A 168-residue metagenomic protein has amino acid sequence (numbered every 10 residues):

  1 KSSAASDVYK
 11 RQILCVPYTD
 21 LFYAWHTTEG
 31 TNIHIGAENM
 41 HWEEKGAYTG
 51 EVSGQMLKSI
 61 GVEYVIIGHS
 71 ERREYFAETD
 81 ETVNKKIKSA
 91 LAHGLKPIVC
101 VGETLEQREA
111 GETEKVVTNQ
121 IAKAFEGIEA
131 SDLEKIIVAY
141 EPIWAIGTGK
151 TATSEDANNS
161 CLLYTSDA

Functional and structural regions predicted by a protein language model:
K1-A5, Y9, Y164-A168: Single conserved hydrophobic/aromatic residue that forms the stacking wall/gate of nucleotide- or nucleobase-binding
S2-S3, T31, S53, S70: Short linear Ser/Thr-Pro motifs
S6-N39: A short aromatic-anchored loop/beta-hairpin motif
I13-C15, G36, I66, I98-C100 (+1 more regions): Structural detector of well-ordered beta-strand residues that form the stable sheet scaffold of enzyme domains
V16-Y18, A37-M40, H69-S70, V101 (+1 more regions): Fold-independent oxyanion-binding glycine-rich loops and adjacent beta-strand/coil segments at enzyme active sites
T28-I35, G61-Y64, K96: Glycine-enriched alpha-helix->loop->beta-strand junction motifs that scaffold or abut catalytic
E43-T49: Short, charged, surface-exposed secondary-structure boundary motifs
S53, K58-V62, S70-S166: Expand to "…catalyze enediolate/carbanion chemistry for C-C bond making/breaking, isomerization, decarboxylation
